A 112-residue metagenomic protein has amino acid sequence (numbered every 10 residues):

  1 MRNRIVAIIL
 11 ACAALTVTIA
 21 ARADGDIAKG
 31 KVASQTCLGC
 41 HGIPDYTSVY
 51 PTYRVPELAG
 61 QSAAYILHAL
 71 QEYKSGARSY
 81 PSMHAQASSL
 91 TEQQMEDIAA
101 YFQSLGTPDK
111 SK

Functional and structural regions predicted by a protein language model:
M1-R4: Positively charged n-region of N-terminal signal peptides that target proteins for export
A7-T16: Bacterial N-terminal signal peptides
T16-S34, D45, T52-R54, T107 (+1 more regions): Electrostatic cytochrome c docking/interface patches
I27-K31, G42-Y73, H84-S88: Gly/Gly-Pro-rich "capping" loops immediately C-terminal to redox-active cysteine motifs in periplasmic/lumenal
Q35-I43, I98: The canonical Cys-X-X-Cys-His
S75-R78, Q86-K112: C-terminal capping alpha-helices of c-type cytochrome domains
